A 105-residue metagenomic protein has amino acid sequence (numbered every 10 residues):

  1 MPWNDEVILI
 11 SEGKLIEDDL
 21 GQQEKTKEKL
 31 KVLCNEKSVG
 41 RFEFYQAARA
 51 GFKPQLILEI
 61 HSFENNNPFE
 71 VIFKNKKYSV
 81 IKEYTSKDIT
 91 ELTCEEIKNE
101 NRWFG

Functional and structural regions predicted by a protein language model:
M1-N35: Extended boundary segments
Q22-G105: Short, conserved turn/kink motifs that form compact alpha/beta structural patches or helix kinks used as
